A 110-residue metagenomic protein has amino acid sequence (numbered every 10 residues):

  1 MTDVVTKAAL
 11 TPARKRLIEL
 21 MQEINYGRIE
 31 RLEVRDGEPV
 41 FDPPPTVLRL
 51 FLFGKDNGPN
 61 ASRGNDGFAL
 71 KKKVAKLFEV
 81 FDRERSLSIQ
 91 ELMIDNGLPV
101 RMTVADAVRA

Functional and structural regions predicted by a protein language model:
M1-K7, N57-S62: Intrinsically disordered, low-complexity linkers and terminal tails enriched in Pro/Gly and often acidic or mixed-charge
D3-R14, G67-V74: Short, positively charged
P12-N25: Short, basic/aromatic recognition patches
I18, L48-F51, G64, F68 (+1 more regions): Metal/cofactor-centered catalytic core regions of large enzymes
R31-E33, E91: Short, surface-exposed charged micro-motifs
V40-F53, V100, A107-A110: Extended intrinsically disordered, low-complexity coil regions enriched in Ser, Thr, Gly, Ala and often Pro
D56-T103: Short, solvent-exposed interaction modules
